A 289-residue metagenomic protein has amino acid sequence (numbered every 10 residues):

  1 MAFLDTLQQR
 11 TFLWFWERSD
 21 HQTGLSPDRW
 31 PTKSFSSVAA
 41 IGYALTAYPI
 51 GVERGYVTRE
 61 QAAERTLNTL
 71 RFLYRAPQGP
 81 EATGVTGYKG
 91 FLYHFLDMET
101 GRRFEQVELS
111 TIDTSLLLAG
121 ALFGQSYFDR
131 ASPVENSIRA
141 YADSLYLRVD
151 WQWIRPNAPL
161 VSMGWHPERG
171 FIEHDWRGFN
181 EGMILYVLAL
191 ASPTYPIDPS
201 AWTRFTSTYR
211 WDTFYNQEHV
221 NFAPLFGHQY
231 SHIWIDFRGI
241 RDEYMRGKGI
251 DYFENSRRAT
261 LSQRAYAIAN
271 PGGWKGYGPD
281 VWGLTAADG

Functional and structural regions predicted by a protein language model:
M1-G289: Ser/Thr/Asn(+Pro)-rich, low-complexity disordered segments
